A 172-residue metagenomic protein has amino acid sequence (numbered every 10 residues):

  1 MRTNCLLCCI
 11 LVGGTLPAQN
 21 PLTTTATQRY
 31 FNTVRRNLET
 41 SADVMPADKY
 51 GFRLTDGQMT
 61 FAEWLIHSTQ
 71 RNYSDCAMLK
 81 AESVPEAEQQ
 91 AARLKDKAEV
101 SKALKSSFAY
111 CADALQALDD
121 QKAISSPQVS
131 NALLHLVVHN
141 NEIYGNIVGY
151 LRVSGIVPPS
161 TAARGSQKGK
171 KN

Functional and structural regions predicted by a protein language model:
M1-C5: Positively charged n-region of N-terminal signal peptides that target proteins for export
C9-A18: Hydrophobic h-region of N-terminal signal peptides that target proteins for export in Gram-negative bacteria
P17-Q19, V84-R93: A short small-residue
Q19-A26: Cleaved targeting-peptide boundary
Q28-N32, R36-E39, K49-A87, S126-N172: Short, contiguous alpha-helical
A92-Y144: Acidic/histidine-rich alpha-helical segments that form the ligand environment of transition-metal centers
